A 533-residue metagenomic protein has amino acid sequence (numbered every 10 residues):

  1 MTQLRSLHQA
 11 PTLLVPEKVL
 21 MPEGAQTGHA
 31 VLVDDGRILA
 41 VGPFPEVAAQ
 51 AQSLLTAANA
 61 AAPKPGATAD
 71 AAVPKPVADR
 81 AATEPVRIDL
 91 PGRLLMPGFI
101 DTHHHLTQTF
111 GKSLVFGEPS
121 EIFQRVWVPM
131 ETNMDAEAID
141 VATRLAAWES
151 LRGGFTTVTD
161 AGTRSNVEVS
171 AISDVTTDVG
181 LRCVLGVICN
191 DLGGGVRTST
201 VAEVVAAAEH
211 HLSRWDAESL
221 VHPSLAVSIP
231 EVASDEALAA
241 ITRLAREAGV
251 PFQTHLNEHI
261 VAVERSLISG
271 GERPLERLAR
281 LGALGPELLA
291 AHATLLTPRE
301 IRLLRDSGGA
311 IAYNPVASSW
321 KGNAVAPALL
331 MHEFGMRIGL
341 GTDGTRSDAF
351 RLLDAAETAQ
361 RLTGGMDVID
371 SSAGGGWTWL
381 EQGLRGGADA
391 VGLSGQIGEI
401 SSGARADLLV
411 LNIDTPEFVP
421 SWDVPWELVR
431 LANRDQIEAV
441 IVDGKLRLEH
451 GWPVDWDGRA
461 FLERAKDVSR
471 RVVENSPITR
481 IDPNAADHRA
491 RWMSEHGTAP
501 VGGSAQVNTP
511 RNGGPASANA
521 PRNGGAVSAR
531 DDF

Functional and structural regions predicted by a protein language model:
M1-L55, N59-A61, R491-W492, H496 (+3 more regions): N-terminal metal-binding scaffold of metallo-dependent hydrolase/deaminase domains
Q3-L4, V19-A30, V41, K321-N323 (+2 more regions): Acidic, glycine-enriched loop/beta-strand segments at the rims of small-molecule binding/catalytic pockets
H8-L14, A49-N59, D79-E121, R144 (+1 more regions): Replace "His-x-His-based motif
T109-V141, G180, V187, L192-V201 (+4 more regions): Active-site gating loops and adjacent loop-to-helix segments of metal-dependent hydrolytic enzymes
K112-L181, A206-A217, K466-V468, E474: Alpha-helical scaffold segments that flank or form the walls of functional sites
V167-T294, R299-I301: Metal-coordinating catalytic core of metallo-dependent amide/deamination hydrolases
R280-E287, L329-T415, A432: His/Asp/Glu-enriched, well-ordered alpha-helical/loop segment that forms or immediately abuts the divalent-metal
R405-L462: C-terminal cap of metal-dependent C-N hydrolases
